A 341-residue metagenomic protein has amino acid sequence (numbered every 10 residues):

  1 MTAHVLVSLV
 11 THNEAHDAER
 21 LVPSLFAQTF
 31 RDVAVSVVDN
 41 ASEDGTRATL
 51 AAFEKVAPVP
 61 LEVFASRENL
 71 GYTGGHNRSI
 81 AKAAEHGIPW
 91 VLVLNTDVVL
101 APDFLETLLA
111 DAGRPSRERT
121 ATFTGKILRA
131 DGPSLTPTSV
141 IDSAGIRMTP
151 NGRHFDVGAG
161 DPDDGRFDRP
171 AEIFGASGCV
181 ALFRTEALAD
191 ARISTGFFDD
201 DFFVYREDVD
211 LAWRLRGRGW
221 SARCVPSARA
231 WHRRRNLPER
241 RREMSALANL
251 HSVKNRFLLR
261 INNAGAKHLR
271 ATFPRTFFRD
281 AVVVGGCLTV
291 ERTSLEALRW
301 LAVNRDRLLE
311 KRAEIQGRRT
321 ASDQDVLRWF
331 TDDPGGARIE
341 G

Functional and structural regions predicted by a protein language model:
P23-D32: Short, acidic, metal-binding catalytic loop of nucleotide-sugar glycosyltransferases
D39-A48, E68: A conserved acidic beta->alpha catalytic loop
A65-H86: Glycine-rich, basic loop-to-helix element that forms the pyrophosphate-binding segment of sugar-nucleotide handling
I88-V99: Short beta-strand-to-loop acidic/aromatic patch adjacent to the donor-nucleotide binding site
V99-D142, R147-M148, R153: Conserved donor NDP-sugar-binding/catalytic core segment of glycosyltransferases
P150-F155, D161-T185, R240: A recurrent flexible, glycine/aromatic-enriched loop bordering the glycosyltransferase active site that acts as
F174-R229: A short, conserved alpha-helix in the catalytic core of glycosyltransferases
G217, S221-L309, Q324: Active-site-adjacent helix/loop segment of glycosyltransferases that harbors family-specific signature motifs
